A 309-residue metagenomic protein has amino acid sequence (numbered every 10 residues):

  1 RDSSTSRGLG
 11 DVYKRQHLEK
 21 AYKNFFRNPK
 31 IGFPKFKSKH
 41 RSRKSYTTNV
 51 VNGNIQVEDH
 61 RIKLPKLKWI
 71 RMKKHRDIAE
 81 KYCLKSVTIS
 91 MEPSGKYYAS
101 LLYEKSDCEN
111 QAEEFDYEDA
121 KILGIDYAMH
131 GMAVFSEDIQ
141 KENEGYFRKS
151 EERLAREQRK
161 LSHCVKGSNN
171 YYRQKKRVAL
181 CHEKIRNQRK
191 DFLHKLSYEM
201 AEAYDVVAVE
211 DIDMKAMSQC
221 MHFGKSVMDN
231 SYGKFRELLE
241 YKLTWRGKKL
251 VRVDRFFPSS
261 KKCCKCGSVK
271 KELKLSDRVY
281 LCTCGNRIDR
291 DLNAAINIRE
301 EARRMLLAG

Functional and structural regions predicted by a protein language model:
D2-Y13: Short, small-residue-biased leader/transition segments that mark boundaries at the very start of proteins
G8, F25, Y46, M132 (+1 more regions): A ubiquitous, low-specificity "background" feature that marks scattered single residues across proteins without
K14-P29, A208: Ordered, amphipathic secondary-structure segments that act as subunit-interaction surfaces in large macromolecular
R15, T47-V50, R287-D289: Intrinsically disordered, low-complexity peptide-like regions
H17, P34, R43-K44, H75 (+3 more regions): Generic signature of intrinsically disordered, low-complexity, basic-rich segments and short cationic peptides
K23-I122, H130: Extended, charged alpha/beta regions that create polyanion-binding interfaces
E80, P93-G309: Positively charged, helix-rich recognition surfaces that bind polyanionic ligands
